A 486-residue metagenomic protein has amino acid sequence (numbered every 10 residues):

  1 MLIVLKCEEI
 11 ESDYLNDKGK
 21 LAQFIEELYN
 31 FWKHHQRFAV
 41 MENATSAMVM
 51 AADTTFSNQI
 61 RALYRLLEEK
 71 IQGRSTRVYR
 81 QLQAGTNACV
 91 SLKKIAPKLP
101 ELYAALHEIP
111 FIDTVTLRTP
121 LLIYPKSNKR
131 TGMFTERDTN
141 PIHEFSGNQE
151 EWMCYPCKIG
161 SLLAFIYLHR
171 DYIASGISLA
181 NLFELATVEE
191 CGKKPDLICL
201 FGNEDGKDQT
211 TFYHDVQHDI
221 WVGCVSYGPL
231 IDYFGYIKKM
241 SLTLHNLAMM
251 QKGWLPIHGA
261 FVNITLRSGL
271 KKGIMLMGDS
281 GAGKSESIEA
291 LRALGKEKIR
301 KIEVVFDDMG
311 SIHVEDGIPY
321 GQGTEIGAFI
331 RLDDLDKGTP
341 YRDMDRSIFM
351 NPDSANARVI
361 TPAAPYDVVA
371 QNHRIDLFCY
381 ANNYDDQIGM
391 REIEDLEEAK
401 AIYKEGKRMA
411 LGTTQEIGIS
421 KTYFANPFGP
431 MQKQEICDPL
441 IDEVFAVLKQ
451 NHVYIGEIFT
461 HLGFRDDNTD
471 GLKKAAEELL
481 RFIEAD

Functional and structural regions predicted by a protein language model:
M1-D232, A485-D486: Long, basic/Gly/Ser/Thr-rich N-terminal segments that mediate initial subcellular attachment or targeting
M1-T86, V90, N356-D486: Conserved NTP phosphate-binding and transfer environment spanning the P-loop NTPase/kinase superfamily
K20-F24, L28, Y233-S241, W254 (+2 more regions): Phosphate/oxyanion-binding active-site loops and adjacent basic polyanion-contact surfaces
D171-Y172, G228, R267-G269, G281-A282 (+3 more regions): Short, glycine-/Ser/Thr-/acidic-enriched flexible segments
I198-P256, N451-R465: Charged, amphipathic alpha-helical linker segments immediately N-terminal to NTP-binding catalytic cores
Q251-R267: Pre-Walker A adenine-sensing motif
L266-E297: Glycine-rich phosphate-binding P-loop
I299-V368: Conserved nucleotide-sensing/catalytic segment adjacent to the nucleotide-binding pocket in NTP-handling enzymes
